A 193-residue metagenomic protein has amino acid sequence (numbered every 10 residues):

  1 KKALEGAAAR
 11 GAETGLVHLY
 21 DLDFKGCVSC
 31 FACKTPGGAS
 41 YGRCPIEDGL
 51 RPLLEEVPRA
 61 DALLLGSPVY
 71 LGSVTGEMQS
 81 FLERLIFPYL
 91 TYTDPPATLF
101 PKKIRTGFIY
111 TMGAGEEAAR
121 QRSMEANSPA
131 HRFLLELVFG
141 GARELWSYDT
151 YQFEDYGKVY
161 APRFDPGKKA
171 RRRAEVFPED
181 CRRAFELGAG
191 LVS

Functional and structural regions predicted by a protein language model:
K1-D94, R163-S193: N-terminal beta1-alpha1-beta2 submodule of the flavodoxin-like/Rossmannoid cofactor-binding fold
D21, G113-A114, D149: Short, glycine/serine-rich, charged loops/turns that create anion-binding and catalytic segments at active sites
F24, V74, E116, Q152-E154: Generic structural signal for helix capping and beta-alpha/helix-loop junctions
C27-C30, A119-Q121, E154-V159: Short aromatic-enriched loop/helix-cap "lid" or pocket-rim segments at secondary-structure transitions that line
V69, M112, Y151: Short, flexible active-site-adjacent loop segments at beta-strand->alpha-helix junctions, enriched in small/polar
G76-E77, Y89-L145: Short, glycine-/small-residue-rich phosphate/pyrophosphate-handling segment
V138, G157-P166: The feature marks non-catalytic terminal segments
R143-E154: Beta-strand-loop-alpha "switch" segments that mediate conformational coupling across diverse proteins
